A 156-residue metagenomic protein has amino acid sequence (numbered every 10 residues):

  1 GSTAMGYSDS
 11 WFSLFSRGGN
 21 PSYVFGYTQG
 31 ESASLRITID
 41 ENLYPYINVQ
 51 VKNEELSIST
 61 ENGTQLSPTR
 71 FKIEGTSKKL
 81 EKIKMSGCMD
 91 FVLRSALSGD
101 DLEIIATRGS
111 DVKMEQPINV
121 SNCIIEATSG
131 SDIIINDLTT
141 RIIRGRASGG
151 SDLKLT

Functional and structural regions predicted by a protein language model:
A4-D9, S13-G26, Q65-L66, K72-G75 (+1 more regions): Extended, compositionally simple hydrophobic/Ser/Thr-rich segments that build repetitive fibrous architectures
I39-L43, E61-T64: A positional/architectural concept
N42, Y46-V51: Solvent-exposed adhesion/ligand-recognition segments of exported proteins
N53-T60: Short carbohydrate-recognition loop motifs
